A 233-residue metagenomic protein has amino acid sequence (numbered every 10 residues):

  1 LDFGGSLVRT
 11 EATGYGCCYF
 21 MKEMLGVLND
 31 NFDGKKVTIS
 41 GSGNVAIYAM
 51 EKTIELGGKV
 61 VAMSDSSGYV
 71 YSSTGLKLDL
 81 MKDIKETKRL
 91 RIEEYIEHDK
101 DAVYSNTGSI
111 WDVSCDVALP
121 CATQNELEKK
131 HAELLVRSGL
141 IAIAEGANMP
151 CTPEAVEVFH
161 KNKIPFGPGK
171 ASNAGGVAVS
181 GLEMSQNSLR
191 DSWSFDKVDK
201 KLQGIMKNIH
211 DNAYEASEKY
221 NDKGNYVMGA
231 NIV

Functional and structural regions predicted by a protein language model:
L1, G26, C121, Y220-N221: A generic, residue-level signal for flexible/boundary positions that often mark functional hotspots
L1, G5-Y15, G167-V179: Conserved phosphate/anionic-ligand binding catalytic regions in large, soluble enzymes, centered on
L1, Y19, S42, T123 (+2 more regions): Broad hydrophobic/π-residue packing in well-ordered secondary structure
F3-E11, Y15-S114: Glycine-rich phosphate/diphosphate-binding loop of Rossmann-like nucleotide-binding domains
T13-G16, F20, G41, V45 (+13 more regions): General structural feature for long, well-ordered alpha-helical segments within catalytic domains of soluble enzymes
L25, V136-V233: Adenosine-phosphate binding glycine-rich loop
G68-F166, A171: Rossmann-like adenosine-cofactor binding region
